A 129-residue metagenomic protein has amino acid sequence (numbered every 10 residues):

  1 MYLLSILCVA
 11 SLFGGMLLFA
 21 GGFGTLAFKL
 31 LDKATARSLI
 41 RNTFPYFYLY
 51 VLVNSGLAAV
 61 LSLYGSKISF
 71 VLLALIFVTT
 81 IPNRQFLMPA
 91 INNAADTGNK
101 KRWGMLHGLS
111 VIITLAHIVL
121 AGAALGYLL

Functional and structural regions predicted by a protein language model:
M1-L129: Polytopic transmembrane helical bundles with strong interfacial aromatic enrichment
